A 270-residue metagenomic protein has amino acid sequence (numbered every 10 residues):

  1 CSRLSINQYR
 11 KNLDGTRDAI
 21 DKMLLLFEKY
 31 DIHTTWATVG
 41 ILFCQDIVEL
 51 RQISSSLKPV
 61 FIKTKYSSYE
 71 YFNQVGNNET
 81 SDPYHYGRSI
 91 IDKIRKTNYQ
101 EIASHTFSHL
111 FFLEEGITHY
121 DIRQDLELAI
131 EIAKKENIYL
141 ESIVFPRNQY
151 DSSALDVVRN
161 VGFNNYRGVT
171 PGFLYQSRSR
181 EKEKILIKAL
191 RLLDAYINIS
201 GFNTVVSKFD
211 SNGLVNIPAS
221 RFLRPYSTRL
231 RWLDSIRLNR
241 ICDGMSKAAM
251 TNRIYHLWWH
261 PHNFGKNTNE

Functional and structural regions predicted by a protein language model:
C1-S142, R147-I217, L233-L257, F264-E270: Catalytic alpha-helical scaffold of carbohydrate-active enzymes acting on polysaccharides/glycoconjugates
A219-P225: Positively charged, amphipathic and often flexible ligand-engagement surfaces
Y226-S227, N267: Extended hydrophobic-aromatic, low-complexity segments
L230: Helix-loop elements that line ligand-binding/catalytic pockets
